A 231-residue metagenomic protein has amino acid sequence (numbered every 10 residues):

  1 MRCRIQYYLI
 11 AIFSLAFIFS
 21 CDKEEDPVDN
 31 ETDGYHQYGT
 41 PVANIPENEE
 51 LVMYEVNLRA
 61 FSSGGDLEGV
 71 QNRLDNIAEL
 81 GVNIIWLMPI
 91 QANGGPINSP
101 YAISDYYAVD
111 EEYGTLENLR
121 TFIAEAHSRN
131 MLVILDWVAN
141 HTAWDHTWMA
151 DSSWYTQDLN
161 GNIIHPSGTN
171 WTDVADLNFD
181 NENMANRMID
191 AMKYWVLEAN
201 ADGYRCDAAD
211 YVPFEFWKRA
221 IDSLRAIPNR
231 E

Functional and structural regions predicted by a protein language model:
M1-L9: Bacterial N-terminal signal peptides that target proteins for export
L9-I18: Bacterial N-terminal signal peptides
F17-V42: Bacterial Sec-dependent N-terminal signal peptides
Y35-E68, N72-I84, P89-A199, R219-E231: Substrate-binding/active-site clefts of carbohydrate-active enzymes
I134, G203-A209: Short catalytic-loop micro-motif centered on adjacent basic/acidic residues
D207-P213, W217: Outer-membrane beta-barrel proteins
